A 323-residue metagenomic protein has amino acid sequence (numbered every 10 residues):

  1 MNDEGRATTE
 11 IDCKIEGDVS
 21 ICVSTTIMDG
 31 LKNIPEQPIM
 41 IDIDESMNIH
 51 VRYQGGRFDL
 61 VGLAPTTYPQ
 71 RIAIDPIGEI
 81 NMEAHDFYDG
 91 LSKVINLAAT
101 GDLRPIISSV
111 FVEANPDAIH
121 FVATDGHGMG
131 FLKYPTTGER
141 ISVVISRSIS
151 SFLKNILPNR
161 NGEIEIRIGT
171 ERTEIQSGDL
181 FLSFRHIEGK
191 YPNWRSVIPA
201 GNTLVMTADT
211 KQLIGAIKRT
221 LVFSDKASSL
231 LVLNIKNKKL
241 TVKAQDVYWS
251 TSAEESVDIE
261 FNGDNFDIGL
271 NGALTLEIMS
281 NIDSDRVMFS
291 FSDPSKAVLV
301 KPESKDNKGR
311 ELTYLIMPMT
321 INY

Functional and structural regions predicted by a protein language model:
M1-Y323: Structural preference for solvent-exposed beta-strand-turn elements and adjacent flexible terminal/loop segments within
